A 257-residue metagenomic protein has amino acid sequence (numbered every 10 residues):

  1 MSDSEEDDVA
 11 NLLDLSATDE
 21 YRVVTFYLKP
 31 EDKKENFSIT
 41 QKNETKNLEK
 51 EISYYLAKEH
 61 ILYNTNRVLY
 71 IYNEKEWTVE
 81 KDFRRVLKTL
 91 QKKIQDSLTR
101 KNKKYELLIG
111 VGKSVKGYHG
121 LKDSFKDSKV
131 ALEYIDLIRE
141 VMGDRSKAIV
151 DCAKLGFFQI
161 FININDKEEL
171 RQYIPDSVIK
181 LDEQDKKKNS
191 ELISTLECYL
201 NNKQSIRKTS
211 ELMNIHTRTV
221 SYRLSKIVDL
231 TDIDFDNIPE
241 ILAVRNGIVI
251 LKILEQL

Functional and structural regions predicted by a protein language model:
M1-L257: Cytosolic nucleotide-utilizing catalytic cores of signal-transduction proteins
